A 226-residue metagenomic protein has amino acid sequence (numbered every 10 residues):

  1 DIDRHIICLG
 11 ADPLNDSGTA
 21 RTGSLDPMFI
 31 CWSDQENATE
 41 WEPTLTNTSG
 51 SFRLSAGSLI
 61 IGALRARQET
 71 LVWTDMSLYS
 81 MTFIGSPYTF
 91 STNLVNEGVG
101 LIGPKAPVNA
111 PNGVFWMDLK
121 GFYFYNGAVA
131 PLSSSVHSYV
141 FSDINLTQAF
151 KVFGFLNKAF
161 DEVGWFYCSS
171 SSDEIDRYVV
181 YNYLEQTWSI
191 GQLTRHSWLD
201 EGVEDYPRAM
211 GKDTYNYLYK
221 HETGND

Functional and structural regions predicted by a protein language model:
D1, I7-G10, A63-R65: C-terminal globular interaction/adhesion domains in large, modular proteins
D1, S17-G18, Q68: Domain-scale recognition of functional cores that engage charged ligands
D3-I6, G50-F52: Short, charged, low-hydrophobicity "junction" segments
R4-H5, P27-F29, Q68-T70: Generic beta-strand structural signal
D12-C31, L59, C168-S171: Short, conserved, GDST-rich strand-edge loop motifs in beta-rich repeat architectures
P13, S55-D226: Beta-sheet-dominated scaffold domains
A20-N37, S77, R177-L184: Beta-propeller blade signature
E42-S55: A short helix->beta-strand "capping" segment at the edge of beta-propeller domains
